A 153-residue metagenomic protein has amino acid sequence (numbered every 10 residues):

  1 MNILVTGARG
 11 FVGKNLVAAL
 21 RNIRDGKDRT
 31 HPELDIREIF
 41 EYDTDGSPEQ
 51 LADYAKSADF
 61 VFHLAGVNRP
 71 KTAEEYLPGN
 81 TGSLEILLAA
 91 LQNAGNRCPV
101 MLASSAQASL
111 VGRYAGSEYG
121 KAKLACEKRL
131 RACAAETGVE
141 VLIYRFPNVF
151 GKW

Functional and structural regions predicted by a protein language model:
M1-G26: N-terminal Rossmann NAD(P)H-binding glycine-rich loop of SDR-like oxidoreductase domains
T6, V61-L64, V100-A106, Y144-F146: SDR active-site strand-loop-helix element
A18-N22, A89-N93, R131-A135: Short, well-ordered alpha-helices that flank and scaffold nucleotide-derived cofactor binding pockets
D25-D53: Adenosine-cofactor binding site in Rossmann-like domains, unifying the SAM/SAH pocket of S-adenosylmethionine-dependent
D45-T81, Q92, A106-R113: NAD(P)H-binding glycine-rich loop region in Rossmannoid oxidoreductase-like domains and their noncatalytic homologs
T81-L87, A122-L130: Conserved catalytic Lys-bearing alpha helix of Rossmann-like short-chain dehydrogenase/reductases
E85-K121, T137, V141-L142: Conserved Rossmann-fold NAD(P)-dependent oxidoreductase catalytic core, especially the SDR/UDP-sugar
S104, R131-K152: Conserved beta-loop-beta element that borders a ligand/cofactor-binding pocket
